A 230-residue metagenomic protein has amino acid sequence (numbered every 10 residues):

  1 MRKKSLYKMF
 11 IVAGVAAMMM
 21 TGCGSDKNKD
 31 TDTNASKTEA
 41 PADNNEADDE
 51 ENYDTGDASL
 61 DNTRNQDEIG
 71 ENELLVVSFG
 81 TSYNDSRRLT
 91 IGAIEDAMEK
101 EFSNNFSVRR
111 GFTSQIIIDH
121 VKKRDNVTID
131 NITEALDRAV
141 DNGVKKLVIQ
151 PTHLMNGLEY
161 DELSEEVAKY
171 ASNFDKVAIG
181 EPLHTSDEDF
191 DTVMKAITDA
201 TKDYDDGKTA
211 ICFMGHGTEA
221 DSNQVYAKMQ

Functional and structural regions predicted by a protein language model:
R2-F10: Bacterial N-terminal signal peptides that target proteins for export
A13-A17: Alpha-helical transmembrane segments
M18-G22: C-terminal motif of bacterial Sec signal peptides marking the signal peptidase cleavage site
G24-Q230: Active-site-proximal alpha-helix that buttresses catalytic centers in soluble enzyme cores
